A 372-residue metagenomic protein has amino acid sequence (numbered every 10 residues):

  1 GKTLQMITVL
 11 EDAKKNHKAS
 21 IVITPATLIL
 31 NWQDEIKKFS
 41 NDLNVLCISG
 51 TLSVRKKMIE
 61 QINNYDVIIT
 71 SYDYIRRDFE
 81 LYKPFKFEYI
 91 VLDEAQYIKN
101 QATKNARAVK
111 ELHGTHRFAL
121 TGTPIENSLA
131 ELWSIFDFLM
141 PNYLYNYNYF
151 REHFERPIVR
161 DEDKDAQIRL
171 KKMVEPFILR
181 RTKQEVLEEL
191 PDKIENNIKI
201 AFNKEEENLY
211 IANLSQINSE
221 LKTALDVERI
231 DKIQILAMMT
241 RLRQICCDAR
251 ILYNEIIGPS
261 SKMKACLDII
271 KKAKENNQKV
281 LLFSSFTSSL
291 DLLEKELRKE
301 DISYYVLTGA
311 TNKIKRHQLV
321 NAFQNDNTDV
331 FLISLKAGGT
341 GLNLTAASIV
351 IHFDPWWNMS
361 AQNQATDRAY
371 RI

Functional and structural regions predicted by a protein language model:
T3, T8-T103, R151-D161, S261-D268 (+2 more regions): SF2 helicase/translocase NTPase motor core, specifically the RecA-like lobe 1 inter-motif segment between Walker
M6, V22-P25, I36, S71 (+14 more regions): Generic structural signal for small/hydrophobic residues in well-ordered secondary structure, especially within
T8-K14, E188-I211, L225-L342: Conserved Helicase C-terminal RecA-like lobe
K38, N63, Y89, Q96-Y97 (+1 more regions): Conserved P-loop NTPase motor "coupling/switch" region that bridges the ATPase
Y82-E88, K110-T115, L190-P191, L344-T345 (+1 more regions): Short, conserved loop/helix-junction motifs that constitute active-site signature segments in enzyme catalytic cores
F85-E88, S134, L342-P355: A short beta-strand element within the Helicase C-terminal
K99-Q101, N127, P355, M359: Conserved D-loop-proximal element of ABC-family nucleotide-binding domains
M359-I372: Conserved SF2 helicase motif VI
